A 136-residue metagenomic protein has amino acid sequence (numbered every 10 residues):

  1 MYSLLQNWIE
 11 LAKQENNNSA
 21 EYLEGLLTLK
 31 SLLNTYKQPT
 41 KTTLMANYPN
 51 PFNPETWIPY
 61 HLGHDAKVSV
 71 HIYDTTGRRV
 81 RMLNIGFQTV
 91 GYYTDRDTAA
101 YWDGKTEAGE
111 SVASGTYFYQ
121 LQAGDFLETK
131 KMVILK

Functional and structural regions predicted by a protein language model:
M1-K37: Residue-level recognition of alpha-helix boundary/capping or hinge positions
Y22-Y48, F52-D74, M82-I85: Glycine-centered coil/turn sites that cap beta-strands in beta-rich domains
N47, H71, T116-Y119, L127: A general secondary-structure boundary signal
N47-N50, Y60, G77, W102 (+2 more regions): Terminal processing/anchoring signals of secreted or surface-associated proteins and related intramolecular
K67, R79-V112, Q122-E128: Glycine-centered tight-turn motifs at strand-turn-strand junctions
Y73, K105, Q120-Q122, L135: A generic structural motif
F87, M132-K136: Short beta-strand edge segments in extracellular beta-sheet folds
